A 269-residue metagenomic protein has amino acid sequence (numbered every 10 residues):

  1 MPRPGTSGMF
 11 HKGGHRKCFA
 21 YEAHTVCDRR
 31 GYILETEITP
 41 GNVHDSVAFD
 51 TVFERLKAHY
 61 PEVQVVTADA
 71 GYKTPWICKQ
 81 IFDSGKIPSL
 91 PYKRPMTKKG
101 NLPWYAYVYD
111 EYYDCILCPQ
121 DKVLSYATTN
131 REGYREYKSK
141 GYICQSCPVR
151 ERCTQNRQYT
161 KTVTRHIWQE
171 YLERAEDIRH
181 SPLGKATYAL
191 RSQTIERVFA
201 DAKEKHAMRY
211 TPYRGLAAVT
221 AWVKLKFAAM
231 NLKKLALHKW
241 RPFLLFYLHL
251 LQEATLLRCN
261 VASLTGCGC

Functional and structural regions predicted by a protein language model:
M1-C269: Anion-binding and metal-coordination hotspots
